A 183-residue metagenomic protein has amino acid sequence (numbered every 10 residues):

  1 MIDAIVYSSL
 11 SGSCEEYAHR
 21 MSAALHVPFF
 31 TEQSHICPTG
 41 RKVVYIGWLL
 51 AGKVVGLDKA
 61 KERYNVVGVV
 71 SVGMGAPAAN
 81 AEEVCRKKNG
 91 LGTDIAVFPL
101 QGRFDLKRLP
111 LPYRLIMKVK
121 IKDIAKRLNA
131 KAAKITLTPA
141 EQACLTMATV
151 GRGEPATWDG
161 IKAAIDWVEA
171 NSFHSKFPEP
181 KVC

Functional and structural regions predicted by a protein language model:
M1-R63, V69, D166-C183: N-terminal beta1-alpha1-beta2 submodule of the flavodoxin-like/Rossmannoid cofactor-binding fold
L50-C183: FMN-binding flavodoxin-like domain, especially the glycine-rich phosphate-binding loop
